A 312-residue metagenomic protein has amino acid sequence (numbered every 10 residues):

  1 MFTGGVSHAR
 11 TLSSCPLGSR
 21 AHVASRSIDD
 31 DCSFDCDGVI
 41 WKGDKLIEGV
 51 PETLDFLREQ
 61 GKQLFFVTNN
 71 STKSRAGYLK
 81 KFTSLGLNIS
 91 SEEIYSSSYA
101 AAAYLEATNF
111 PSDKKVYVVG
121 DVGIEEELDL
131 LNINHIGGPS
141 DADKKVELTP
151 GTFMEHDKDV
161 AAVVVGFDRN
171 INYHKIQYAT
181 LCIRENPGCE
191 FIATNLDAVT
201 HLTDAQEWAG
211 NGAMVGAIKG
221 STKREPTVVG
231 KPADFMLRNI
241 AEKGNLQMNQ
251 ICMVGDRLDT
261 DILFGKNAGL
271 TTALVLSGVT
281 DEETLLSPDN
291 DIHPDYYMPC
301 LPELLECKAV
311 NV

Functional and structural regions predicted by a protein language model:
F2-C36, W41-K62, S71-E92, A102-V312: Asp-based, Mg2+/Mn2+-dependent phosphohydrolase catalytic module
S97: Replace "coordinates the UDP/GDP/TDP-sugar" with "coordinates nucleotide-activated sugar donors
